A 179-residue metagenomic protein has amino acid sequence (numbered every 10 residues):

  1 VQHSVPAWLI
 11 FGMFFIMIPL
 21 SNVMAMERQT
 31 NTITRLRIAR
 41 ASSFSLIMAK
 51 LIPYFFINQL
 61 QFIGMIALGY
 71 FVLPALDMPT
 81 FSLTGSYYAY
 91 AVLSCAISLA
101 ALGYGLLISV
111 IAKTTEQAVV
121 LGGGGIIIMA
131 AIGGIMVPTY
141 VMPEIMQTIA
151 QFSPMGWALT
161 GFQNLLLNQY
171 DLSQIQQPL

Functional and structural regions predicted by a protein language model:
H3-V23: Long, hydrophobic alpha-helical segments
I10-M17, F55, C95-A96, G124-I132 (+2 more regions): Hydrophobic transmembrane alpha-helices
I18-A41: Transmembrane helix boundary and interhelical loop/hinge segments in multi-pass membrane proteins
M24, I33-L36, L68, V72 (+5 more regions): Hydrophobic alpha-helical interface/terminus motif in multipass membrane transporters
R37, A41, A112, A150-S153: Short helix-loop-helix connector
A49-L51, F55-G122, I127, L172 (+1 more regions): Alpha-helical transmembrane segments and their short interhelical loops
G134-L179: Membrane-interfacial helix-loop-helix junctions in multi-pass membrane proteins
